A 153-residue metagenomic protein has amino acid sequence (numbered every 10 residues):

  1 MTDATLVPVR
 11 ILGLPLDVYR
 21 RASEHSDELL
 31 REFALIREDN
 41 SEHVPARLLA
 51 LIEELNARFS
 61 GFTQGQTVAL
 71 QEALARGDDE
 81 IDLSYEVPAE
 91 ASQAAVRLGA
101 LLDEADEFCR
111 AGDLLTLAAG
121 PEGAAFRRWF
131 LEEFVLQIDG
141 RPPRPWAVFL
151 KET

Functional and structural regions predicted by a protein language model:
M1-T153: Non-catalytic sensory/regulatory segments that transmit input signals in bacterial signaling proteins
